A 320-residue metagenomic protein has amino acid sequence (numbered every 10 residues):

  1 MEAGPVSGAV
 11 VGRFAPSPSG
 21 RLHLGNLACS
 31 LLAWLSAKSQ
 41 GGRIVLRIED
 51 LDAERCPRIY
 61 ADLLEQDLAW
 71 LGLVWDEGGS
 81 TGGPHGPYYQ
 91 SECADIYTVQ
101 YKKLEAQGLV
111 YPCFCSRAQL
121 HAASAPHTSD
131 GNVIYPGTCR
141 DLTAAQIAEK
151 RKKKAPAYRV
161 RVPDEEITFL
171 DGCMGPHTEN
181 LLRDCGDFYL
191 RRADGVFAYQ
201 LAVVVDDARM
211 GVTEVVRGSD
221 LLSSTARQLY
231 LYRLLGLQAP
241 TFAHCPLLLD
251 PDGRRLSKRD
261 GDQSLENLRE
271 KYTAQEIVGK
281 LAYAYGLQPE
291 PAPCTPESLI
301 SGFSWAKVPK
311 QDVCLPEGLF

Functional and structural regions predicted by a protein language model:
M1-R21, S39, I44, L71 (+4 more regions): Non-catalytic terminal extensions that flank enzyme cores
E2-S124, T128, S219-D220, S224-L237 (+2 more regions): N-terminal Rossmann-like or analogous alpha/beta NTP/dinucleotide-binding catalytic cores that position adenine
H23, G86-S91, K152-P156, Q200-V205 (+4 more regions): Noncatalytic linker/hinge segments flanking ATPase motor cores
E49, S80, H244, L268-R269: Sparse recognition of residues in long alpha-helices and their boundaries
A61, A94, R117-L120, N132 (+5 more regions): Alpha-helix initiation and N-capping motif
K102-A106, A208, R269, A282: Alpha-helix boundary recognition
A118-S257, S264-L268, E317-F320: Active-site cores that bind ATP or allylic diphosphates and position pyrophosphate for catalysis
